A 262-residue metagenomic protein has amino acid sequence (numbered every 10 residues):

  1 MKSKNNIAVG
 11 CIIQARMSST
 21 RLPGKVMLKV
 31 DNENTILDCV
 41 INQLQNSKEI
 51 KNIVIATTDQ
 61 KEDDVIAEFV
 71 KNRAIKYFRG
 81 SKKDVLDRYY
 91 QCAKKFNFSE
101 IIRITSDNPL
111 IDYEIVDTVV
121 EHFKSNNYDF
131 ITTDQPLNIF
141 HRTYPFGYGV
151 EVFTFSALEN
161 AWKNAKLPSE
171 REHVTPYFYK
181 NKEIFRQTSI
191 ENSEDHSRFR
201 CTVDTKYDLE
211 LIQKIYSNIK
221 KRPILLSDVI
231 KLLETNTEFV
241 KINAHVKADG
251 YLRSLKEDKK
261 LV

Functional and structural regions predicted by a protein language model:
M1-P23: N-terminal nucleotide-binding beta1-loop-alpha1 segment
V26-D31: Short glycine-enriched, charge-decorated loop/helix-capping segments at active-site entrances that position
I36-I53, I66, N72-R73: A short, N-terminal amphipathic alpha-helix
D59-N126: Short phosphate-binding loop-to-helix
I111-F199, E210, K214, D228-V262: Conserved core of the sugar-phosphate nucleotidyltransferase
T205: Short, conserved phosphate/pyrophosphate- and ester-handling motifs at nucleotide-, phospho-/glycolipid
